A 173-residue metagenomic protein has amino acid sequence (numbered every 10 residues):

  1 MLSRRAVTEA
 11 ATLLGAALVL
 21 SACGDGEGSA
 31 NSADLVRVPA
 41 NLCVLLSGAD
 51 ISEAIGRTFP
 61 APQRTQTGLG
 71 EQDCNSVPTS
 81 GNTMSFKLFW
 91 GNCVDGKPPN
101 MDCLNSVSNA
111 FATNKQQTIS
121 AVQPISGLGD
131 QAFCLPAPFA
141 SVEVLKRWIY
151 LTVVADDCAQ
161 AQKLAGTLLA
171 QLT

Functional and structural regions predicted by a protein language model:
M1-A11: Bacterial N-terminal signal peptides that target proteins for export
T12-A16: Hydrophobic helical h-region of N-terminal Sec-dependent signal peptides in bacterial secretory/periplasmic proteins
V19-A22: C-terminal motif of bacterial Sec signal peptides marking the signal peptidase cleavage site
G24-P78, Q162-T173: N-terminal "mature-domain start" segment
V36-V38, I119-T173: A short, solvent-exposed beta-edge/loop patch
P60-Q131: Short, solvent-exposed recognition patches
